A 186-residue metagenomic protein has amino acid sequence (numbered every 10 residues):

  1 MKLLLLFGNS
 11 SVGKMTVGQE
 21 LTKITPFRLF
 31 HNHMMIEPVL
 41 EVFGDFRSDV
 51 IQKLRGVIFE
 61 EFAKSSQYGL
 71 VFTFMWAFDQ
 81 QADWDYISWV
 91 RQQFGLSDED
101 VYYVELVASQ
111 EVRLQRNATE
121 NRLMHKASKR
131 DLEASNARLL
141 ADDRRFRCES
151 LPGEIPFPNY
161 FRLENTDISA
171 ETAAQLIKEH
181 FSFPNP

Functional and structural regions predicted by a protein language model:
L6: Hydrophobic anchor at the beta1->P-loop junction of P-loop NTPases
N9: P-loop (Walker A) phosphate-binding loop of NTP-binding proteins
V12: ATP-binding Walker
M15: Walker A/P-loop
G18-A63: Conserved substrate/cofactor phosphate-moiety recognition/catalytic segment in nucleotide-dependent phosphotransferases
V50-E105, Q110: Glycine-rich phosphate-binding loop used to anchor ATP phosphates in small-molecule kinases, encompassing both
Q110-N117: Switch/connector loops and helix/strand junctions flanking conserved nucleotide-binding motifs in nucleotide-processing
T119, L123-A173: Small-molecule kinase domains that catalyze NTP-dependent phosphoryl transfer to phosphate-bearing small molecules
